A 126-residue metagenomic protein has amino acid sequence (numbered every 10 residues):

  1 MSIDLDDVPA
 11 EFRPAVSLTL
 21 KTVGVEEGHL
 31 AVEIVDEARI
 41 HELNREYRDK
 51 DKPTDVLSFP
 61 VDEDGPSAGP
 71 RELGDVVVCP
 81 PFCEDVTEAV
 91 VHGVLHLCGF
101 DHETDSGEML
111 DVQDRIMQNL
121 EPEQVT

Functional and structural regions predicted by a protein language model:
M1-A89, V94-T126: An acidic/histidine-cluster motif and surrounding catalytic segment that typifies divalent-metal-assisted enzyme active
